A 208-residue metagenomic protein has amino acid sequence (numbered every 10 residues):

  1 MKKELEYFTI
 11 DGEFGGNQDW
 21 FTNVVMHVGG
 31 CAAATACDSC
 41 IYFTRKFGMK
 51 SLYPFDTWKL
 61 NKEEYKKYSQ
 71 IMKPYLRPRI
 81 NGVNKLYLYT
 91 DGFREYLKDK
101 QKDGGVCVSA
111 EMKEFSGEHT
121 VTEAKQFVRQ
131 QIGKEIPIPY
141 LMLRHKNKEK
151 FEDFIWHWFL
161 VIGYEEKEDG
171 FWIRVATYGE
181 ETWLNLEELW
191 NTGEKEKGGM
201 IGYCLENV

Functional and structural regions predicted by a protein language model:
M1-G92: Active-site-adjacent structural segments surrounding the nucleophilic cysteine of cysteine proteases and isopeptidases
D38, R144-N147, E180-E181: Solvent-exposed loop/turn segments at secondary-structure junctions within structured extracellular/periplasmic domains
C40, R94-K98, R129: Non-transmembrane alpha-helical segments in soluble domains of secreted/periplasmic/extracellular proteins
R45, M49, D103, N147: Conserved catalytic or regulatory cores that recognize and/or transform ribose-phosphate-containing ligands
P74-Y75, Y96, Q131, L189-T192: Residues that form generic nucleotide/phosphate-binding pockets
L76-G117: Hydrophobic, well-structured mid-protein blocks that either form specific transmembrane helices
S116-R174, N207: Active-site-adjacent substructure of cysteine-protease-like catalytic cores
E152, I162-V208: Noncatalytic regulatory segments and standalone regulatory/sensor domains
